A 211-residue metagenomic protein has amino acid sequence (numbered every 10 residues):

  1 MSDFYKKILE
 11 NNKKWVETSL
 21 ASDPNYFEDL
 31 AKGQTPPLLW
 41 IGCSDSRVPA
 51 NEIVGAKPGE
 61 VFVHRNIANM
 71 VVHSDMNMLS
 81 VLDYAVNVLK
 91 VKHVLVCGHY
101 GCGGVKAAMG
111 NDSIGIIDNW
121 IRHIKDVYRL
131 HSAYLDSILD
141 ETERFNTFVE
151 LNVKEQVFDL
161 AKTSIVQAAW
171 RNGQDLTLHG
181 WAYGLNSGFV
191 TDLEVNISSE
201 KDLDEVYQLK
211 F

Functional and structural regions predicted by a protein language model:
M1-P36, A68-K92, G103-F211: Divalent-metal-activated hydrolytic enzyme cores
S19-E60: N-terminal short beta-loop-beta anion/metal-coordinating cradle
I41-C43, R65, L95-H99, H179-G184: Short beta-strand segments
P58-N69: Glycine/charged-rich beta-loop-alpha catalytic/anionic-binding loops adjacent to active sites
